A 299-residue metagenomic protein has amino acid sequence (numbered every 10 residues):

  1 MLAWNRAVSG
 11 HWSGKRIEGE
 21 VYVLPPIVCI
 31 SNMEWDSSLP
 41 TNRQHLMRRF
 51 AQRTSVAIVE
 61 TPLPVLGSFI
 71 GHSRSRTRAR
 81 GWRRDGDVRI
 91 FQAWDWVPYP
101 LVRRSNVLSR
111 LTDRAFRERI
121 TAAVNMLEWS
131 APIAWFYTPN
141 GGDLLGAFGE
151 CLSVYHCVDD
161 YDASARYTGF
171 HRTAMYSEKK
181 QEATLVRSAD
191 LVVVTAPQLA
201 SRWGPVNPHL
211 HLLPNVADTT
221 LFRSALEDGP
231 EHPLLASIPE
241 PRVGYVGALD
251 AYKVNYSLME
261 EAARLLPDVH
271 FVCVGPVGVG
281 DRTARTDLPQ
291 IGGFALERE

Functional and structural regions predicted by a protein language model:
L2-T77, R264-L266: N-terminal subdomain of nucleotide-sugar transferases
I17-L24, L226-R242: Nucleotide-sugar donor-binding and catalytic loop/hinge architecture of NDP-sugar-dependent glycosyltransferases
E20, L66-E128, Q290-E297: A conserved catalytic-core segment of Leloir-type glycosyltransferases
I27, S55-A57, W135, G146-A163: Active-site proximal beta-strand in glycosyltransferases
L46, E118-A123, R172-V192: Membrane-proximal helix-turn-helix segments that form the acceptor-binding/catalytic region of lipid-linked
T195-Q198, L213-T219, A225: Carbohydrate-associated surface elements
L234-K253, F271-V272: Conserved donor-binding/catalytic core segment of Leloir-type glycosyltransferases
G275, R282-E299: Nucleotide-activated donor-binding/catalytic signature segment of Leloir-type glycosyltransferases, i.e., the conserved
